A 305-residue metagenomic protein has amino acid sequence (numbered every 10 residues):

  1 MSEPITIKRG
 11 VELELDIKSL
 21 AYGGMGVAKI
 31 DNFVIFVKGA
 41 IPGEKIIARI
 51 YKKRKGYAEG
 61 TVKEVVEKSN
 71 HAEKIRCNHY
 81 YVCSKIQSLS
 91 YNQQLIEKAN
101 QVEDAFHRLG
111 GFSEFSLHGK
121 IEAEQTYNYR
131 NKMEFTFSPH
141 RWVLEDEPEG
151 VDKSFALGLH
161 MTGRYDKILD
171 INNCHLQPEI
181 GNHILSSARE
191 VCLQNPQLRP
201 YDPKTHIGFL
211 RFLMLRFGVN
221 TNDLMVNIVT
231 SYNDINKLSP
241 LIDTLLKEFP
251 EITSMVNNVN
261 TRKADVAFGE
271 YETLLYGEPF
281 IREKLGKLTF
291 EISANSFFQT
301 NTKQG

Functional and structural regions predicted by a protein language model:
S2-G305: Accessory RNA-recognition modules of RNA-modification enzymes
